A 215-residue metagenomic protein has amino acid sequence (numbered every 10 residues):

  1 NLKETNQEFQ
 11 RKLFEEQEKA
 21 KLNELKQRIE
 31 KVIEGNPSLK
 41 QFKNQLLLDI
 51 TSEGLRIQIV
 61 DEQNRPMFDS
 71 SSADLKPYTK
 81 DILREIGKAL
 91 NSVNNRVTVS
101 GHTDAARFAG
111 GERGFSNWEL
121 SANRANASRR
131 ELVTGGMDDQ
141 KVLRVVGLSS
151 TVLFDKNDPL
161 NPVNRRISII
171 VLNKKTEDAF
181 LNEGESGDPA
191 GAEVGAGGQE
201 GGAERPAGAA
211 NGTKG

Functional and structural regions predicted by a protein language model:
N1-M67, D178-G215: Juxtamembrane linker/hinge segments adjacent to a transmembrane helix in small membrane proteins
K19, N23-R28, V60, M67-I82 (+4 more regions): Periplasmic OmpA-like peptidoglycan-binding domain that tethers envelope proteins to the cell wall
A89-L90: Alpha-helical metal-binding/catalytic segments enriched in His/Glu/Asp
